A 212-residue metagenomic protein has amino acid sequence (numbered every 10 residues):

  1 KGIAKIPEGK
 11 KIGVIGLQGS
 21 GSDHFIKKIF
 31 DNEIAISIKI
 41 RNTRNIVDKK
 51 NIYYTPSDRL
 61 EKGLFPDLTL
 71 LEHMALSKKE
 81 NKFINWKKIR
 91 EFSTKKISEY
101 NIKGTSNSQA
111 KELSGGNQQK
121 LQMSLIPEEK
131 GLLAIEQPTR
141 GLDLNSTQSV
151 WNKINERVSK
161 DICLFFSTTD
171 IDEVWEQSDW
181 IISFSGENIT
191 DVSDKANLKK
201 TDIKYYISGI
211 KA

Functional and structural regions predicted by a protein language model:
K1-A212: Glycine-rich phosphate-binding loops of nucleotide-dependent enzymes
